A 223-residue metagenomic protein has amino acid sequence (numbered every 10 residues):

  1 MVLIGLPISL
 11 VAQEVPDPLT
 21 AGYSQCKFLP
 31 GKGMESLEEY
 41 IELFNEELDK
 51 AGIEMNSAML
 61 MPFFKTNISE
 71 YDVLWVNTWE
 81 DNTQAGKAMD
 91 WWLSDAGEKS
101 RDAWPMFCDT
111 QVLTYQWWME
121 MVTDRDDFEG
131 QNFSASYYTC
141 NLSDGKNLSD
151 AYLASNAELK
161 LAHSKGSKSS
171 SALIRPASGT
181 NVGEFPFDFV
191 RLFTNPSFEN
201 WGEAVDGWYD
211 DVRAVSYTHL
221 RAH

Functional and structural regions predicted by a protein language model:
M1-P7: Bacterial N-terminal signal peptides
I8-A12: Sec/Tat signal peptide C-region and signal peptidase I cleavage site
Q13-V15, N45-L74, L159-L192: Short, glycine- and small/hydrophobic-rich beta-strand elements in well-ordered beta-sheets
P18-L29, S136: Acidic/histidine-rich, surface-exposed loop or edge segments in extracytoplasmic proteins
K32-N56, K146-A172, Y209-R213: Short amphipathic alpha-helical segments
D72-Q116, F198-G202, Y209: Hydrophobic, ordered structural segments
F107-A151: Surface-exposed beta-loop interaction hotspot
T218-H223: Conserved small/polar residues in nucleotide/adenosyl-binding loops
